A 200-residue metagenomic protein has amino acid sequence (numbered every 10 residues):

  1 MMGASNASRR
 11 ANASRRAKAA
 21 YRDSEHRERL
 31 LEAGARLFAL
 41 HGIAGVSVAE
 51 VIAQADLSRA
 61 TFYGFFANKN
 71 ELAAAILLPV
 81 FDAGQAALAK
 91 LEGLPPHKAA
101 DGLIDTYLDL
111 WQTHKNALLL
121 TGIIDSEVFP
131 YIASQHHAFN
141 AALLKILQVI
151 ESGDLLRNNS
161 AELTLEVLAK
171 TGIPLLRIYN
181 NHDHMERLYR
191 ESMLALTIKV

Functional and structural regions predicted by a protein language model:
M1-H41, G45-Q54, E71: Basic, helix-initiating cap at the start of DNA-binding domains
E25-R36, L40, Q54, E71-L94 (+5 more regions): Alpha-helical structural segments
L40-A44, H114, G153: Short coil/turn segments at alpha/beta junctions that flank glycine-rich nucleotide-binding fingerprints
E50, G64, A74-A75, E166: DNA-binding alpha-helical recognition surfaces that contact promoter or target DNA
D56-F66: Short hydrophobic/aromatic patch on the recognition helix
G102, V128-E166, R177: Amphipathic alpha-helical packing segments from all-alpha helical-bundle domains
T106, L110, R157-N181, M185-L196: Hydrophobic alpha-helical segments that form the core of small-molecule binding pockets and/or dimer interfaces
L108-P130, R177: Amphipathic alpha-helical segments used for helix-helix packing
